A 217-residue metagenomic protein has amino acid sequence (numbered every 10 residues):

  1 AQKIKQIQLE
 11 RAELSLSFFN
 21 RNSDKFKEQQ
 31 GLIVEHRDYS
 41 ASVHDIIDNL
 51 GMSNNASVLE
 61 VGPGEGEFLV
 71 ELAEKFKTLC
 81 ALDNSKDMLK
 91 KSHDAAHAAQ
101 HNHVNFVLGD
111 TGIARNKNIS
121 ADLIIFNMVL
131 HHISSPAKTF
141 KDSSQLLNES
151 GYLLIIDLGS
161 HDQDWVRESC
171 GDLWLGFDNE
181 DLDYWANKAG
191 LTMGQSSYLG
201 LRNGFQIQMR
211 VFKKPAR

Functional and structural regions predicted by a protein language model:
A1-S23: Amphipathic alpha-helical dimerization/coiled-coil segments that flank or bridge DNA-binding/regulatory modules
R21, Q30, D38-S40, Q195-A216: Conserved catalytic loop of SAM-dependent methyltransferase domains
V34-N54: Conserved alpha-helix/loop element of class I SAM-dependent methyltransferases that forms part of the SAM/SAH-binding
L59, E65-I113: Class I SAM-dependent methyltransferase SAM/SAH-binding core
G112-I124: A short acidic, Gly/Pro-enriched loop at the edge of an enzyme's catalytic core that lines a small-molecule cofactor
L123-S135: A short SAM/SAH-binding and catalytic strip from SAM-dependent methyltransferases
K138-Y152: A short glycine-rich, Lys/Arg-flanked "PGG" loop and its adjoining helix->strand segment in the class I
Y152-R210: C-terminal alpha-helical "lid/dimerization" subdomain adjacent to the S-adenosyl-L-methionine
